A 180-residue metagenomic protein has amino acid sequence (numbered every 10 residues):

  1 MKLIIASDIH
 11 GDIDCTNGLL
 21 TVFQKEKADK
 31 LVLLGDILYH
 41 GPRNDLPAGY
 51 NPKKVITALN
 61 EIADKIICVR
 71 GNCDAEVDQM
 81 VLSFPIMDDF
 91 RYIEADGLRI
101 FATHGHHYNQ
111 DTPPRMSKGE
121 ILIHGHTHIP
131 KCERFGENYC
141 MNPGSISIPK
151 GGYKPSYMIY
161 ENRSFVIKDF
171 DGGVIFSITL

Functional and structural regions predicted by a protein language model:
K2-A95: Core catalytic region of metal-dependent phosphoesterases/phosphodiesterases, especially metallo-beta-lactamase-like
L3, L20-T21, F170-G172, F176-L180: Catalytic phosphate/metal-binding cores of nucleic-acid and nucleotide-processing enzymes, i.e., regions that mediate
D45, V81, Y153-P155, I178-T179: Short aromatic-enriched loop/helix-cap "lid" or pocket-rim segments at secondary-structure transitions that line
D88, F101, H106-S177: Conserved beta-sheet core of the metallophosphoesterase superfamily
L98: Internal catalytic or translocation cores that form aromatic/hydrophobic pockets or channels for amphipathic metabolites
